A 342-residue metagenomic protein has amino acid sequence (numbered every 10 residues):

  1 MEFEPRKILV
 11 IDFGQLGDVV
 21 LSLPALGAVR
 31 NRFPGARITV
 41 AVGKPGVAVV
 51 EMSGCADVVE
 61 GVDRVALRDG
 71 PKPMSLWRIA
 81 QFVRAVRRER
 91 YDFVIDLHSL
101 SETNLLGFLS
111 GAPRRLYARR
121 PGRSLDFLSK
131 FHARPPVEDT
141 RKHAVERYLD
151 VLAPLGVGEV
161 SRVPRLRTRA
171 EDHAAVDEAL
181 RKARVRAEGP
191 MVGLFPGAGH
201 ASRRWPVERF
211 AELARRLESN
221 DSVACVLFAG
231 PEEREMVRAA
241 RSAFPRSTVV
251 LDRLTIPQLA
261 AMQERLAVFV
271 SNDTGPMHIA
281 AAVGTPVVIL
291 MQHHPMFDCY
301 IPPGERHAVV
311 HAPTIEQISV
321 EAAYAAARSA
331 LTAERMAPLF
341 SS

Functional and structural regions predicted by a protein language model:
M1-S342: Catalytic machinery of carbohydrate-active enzymes, primarily nucleotide-sugar-dependent glycosyltransferases
